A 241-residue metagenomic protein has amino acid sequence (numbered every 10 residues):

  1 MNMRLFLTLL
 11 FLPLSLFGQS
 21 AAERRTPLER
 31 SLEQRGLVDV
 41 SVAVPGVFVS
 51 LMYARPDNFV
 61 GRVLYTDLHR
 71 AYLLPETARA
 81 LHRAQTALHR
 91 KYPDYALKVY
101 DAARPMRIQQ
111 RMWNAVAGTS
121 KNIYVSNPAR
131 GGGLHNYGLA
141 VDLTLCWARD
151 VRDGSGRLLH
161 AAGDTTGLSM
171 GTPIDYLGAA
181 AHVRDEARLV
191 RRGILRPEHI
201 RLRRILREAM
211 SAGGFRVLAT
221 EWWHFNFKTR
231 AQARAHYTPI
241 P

Functional and structural regions predicted by a protein language model:
M1-N2, F17, T220-E221: Short, low-complexity intrinsically disordered segments
N2-L9: Sec-dependent signal peptide recognition, specifically the positively charged N-region followed immediately by
L10-G18: Hydrophobic h-region of N-terminal signal peptides that target proteins for export in Gram-negative bacteria
Q19-A102, N114-T220, Q232-P241: Extracytoplasmic cell-surface/polysaccharide-interacting catalytic and binding patches
M106-M112, F225-Q232: Beta-rich nucleic-acid/ligand-interaction surfaces
